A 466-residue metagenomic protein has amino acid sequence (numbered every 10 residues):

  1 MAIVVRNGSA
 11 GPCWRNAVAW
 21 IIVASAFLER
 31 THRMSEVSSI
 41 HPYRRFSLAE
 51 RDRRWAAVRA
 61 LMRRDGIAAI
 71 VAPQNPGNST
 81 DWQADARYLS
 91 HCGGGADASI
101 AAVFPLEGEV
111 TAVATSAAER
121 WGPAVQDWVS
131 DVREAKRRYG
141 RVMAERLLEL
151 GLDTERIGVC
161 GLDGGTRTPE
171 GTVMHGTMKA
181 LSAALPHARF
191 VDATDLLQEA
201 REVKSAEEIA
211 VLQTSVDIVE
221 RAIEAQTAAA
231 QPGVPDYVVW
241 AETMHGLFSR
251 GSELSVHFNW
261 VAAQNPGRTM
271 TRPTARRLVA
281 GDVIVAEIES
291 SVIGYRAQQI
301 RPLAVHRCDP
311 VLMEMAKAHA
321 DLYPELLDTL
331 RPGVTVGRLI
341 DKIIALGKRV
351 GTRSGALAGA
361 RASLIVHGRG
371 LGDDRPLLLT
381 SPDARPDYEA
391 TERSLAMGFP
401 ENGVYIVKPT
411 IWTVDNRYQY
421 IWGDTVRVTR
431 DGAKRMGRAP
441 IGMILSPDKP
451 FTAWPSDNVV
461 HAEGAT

Functional and structural regions predicted by a protein language model:
A17-W20, A24-F27: Intrinsically disordered, low-complexity segments enriched in serine/proline and basic residues
F27-T466: Active-site neighborhoods and metal-handling regions in enzymes and metal-associated proteins
